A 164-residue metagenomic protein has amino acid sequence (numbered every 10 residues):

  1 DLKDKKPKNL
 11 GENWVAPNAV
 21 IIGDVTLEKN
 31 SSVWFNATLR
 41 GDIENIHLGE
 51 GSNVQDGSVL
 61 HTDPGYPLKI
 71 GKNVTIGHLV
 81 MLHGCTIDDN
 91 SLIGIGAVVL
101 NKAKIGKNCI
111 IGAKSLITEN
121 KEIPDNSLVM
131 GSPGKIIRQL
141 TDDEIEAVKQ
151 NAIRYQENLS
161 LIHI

Functional and structural regions predicted by a protein language model:
K3, K8-V129, G134-I136: Structural signal for interior beta-strand "rungs" in well-ordered beta-sheet cores of soluble enzyme domains
R138-T141: C-terminal end-helix/capping segment
D143-I145: Adenosine-phosphate binding glycine-rich loop
A147-E157: A non-catalytic, amphipathic alpha-helix used as a structural packing/dimerization or gating element in enzyme scaffolds
I162-I164: Conserved small/polar residues in nucleotide/adenosyl-binding loops
